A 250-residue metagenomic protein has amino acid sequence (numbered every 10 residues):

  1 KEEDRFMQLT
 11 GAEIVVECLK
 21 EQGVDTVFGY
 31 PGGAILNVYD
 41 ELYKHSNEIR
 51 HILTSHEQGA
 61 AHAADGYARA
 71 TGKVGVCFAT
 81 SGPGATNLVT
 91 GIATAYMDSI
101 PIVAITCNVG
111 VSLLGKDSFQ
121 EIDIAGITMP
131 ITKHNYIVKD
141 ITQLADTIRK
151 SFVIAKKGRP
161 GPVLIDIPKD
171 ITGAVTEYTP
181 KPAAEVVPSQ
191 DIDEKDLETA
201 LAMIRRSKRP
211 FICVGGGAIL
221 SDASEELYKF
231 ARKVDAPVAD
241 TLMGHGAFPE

Functional and structural regions predicted by a protein language model:
D4-E250: N-terminal alpha/beta PP-like core and its mobile active-site loop of ThDP/TPP-dependent enzymes
